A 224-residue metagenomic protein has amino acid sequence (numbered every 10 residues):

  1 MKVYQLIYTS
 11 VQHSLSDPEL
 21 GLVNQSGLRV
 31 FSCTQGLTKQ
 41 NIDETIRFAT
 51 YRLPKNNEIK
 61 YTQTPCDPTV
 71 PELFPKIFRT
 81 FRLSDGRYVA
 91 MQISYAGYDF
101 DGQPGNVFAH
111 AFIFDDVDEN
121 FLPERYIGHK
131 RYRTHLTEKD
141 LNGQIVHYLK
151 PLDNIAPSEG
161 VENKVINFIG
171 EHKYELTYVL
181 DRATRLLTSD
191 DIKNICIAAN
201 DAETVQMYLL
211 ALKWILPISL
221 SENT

Functional and structural regions predicted by a protein language model:
M1-I166, L220-S221: Extended, helix-rich scaffolding/adaptor regions
K150-T224: Extended amphipathic alpha-helical scaffold segments
